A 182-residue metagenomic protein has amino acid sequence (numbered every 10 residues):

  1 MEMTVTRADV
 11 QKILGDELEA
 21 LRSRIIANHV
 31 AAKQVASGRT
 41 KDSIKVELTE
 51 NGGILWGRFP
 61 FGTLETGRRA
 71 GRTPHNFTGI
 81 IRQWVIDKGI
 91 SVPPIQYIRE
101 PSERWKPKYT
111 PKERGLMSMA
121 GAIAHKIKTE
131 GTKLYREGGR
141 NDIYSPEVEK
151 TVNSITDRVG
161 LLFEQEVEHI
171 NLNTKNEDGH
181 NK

Functional and structural regions predicted by a protein language model:
M1-G52: Charge-rich, low-complexity N-terminal segments
R39-K182: Charged, low-complexity interaction tracts
